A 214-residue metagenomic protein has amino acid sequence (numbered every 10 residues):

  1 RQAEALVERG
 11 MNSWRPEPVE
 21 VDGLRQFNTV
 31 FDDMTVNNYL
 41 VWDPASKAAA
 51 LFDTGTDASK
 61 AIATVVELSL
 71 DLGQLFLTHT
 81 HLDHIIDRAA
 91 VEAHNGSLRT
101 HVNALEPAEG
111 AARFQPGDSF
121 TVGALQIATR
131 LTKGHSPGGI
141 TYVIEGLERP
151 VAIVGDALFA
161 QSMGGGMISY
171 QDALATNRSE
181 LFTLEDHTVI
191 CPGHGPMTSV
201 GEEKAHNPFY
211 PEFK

Functional and structural regions predicted by a protein language model:
R1-R15, M197: Extended, hydrophobic interaction surfaces within ordered domains
A3, S46-A49, T56-A128, P150 (+2 more regions): Active-site HxH/HxHxD metal-binding segment of metal-dependent hydrolases
P16, N38, Q115-S119, G139-T141 (+1 more regions): Short, acidic/polar N-cap/turn motifs at the starts of alpha helices
P16-L68, T141-G155, Q161: Conserved beta-strand hairpin/beta-sheet module of binuclear metal-dependent hydrolase folds, prominently
T29, F114, T132: Hydrophobic residues at beta-strand termini and immediately following loops that shape nucleotide-binding pockets
T35, G123, G138: Exposed loop/turn and edge beta-strand positions of beta-sandwich/beta-sheet ligand-binding modules
D43, T80, G193-G195: Glycine-rich His-Gly loop
K47, D57, V66, Q126 (+1 more regions): Metallo-beta-lactamase
